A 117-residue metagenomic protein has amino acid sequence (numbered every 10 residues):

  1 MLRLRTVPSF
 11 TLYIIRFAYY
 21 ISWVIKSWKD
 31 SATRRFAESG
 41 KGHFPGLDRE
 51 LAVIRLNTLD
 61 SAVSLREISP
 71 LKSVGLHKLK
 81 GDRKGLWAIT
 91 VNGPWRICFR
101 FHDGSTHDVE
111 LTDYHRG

Functional and structural regions predicted by a protein language model:
M1-L56: Arg/Lys-rich, positively charged N-terminal/basic patches that mediate binding to nucleic acids
R3-W23, K80, W87-G117: Enriched for short, Lys/Arg-rich terminal
K29, A52-R55, G75, V91 (+1 more regions): Amphipathic alpha-helical interface surfaces
N57-L59, V63: Basic, amphipathic alpha-helical segments enriched in Lys/Arg and hydrophobic/aromatic residues
V63-W87: A short, surface-exposed loop/turn module that caps and links secondary-structure elements
